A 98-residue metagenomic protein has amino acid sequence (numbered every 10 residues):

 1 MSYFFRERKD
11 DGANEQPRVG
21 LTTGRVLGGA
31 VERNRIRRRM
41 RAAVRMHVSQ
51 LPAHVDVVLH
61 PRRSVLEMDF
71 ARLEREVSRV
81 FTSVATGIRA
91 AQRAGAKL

Functional and structural regions predicted by a protein language model:
M1-L98: Positively charged, solvent-exposed patches that mediate nucleic-acid binding
